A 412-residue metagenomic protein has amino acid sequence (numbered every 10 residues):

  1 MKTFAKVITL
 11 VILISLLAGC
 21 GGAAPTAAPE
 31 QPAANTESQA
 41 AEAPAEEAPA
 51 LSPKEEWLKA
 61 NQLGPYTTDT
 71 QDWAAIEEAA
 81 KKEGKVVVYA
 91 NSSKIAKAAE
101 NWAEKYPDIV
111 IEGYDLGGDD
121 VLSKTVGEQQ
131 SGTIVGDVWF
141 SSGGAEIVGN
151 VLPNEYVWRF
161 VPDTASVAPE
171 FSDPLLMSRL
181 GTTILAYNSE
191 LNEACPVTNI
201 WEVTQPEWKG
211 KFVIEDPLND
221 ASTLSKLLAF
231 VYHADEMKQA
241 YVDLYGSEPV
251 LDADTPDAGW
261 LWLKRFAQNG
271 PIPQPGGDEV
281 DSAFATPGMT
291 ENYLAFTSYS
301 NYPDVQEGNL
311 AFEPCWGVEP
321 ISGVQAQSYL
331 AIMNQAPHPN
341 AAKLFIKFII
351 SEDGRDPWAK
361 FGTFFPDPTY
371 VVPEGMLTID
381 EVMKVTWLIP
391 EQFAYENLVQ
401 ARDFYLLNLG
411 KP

Functional and structural regions predicted by a protein language model:
M1-E83, P412: Short, low-complexity disordered leader/linker segments with a strong preference for bacterial N-terminal type II
A79-K81, S131-I134, V151-L152, L176-L180 (+5 more regions): Extracellular/periplasmic catalytic domains that process cell-envelope and extracellular macromolecules
V88, G132-S141, P273, T290-S298 (+1 more regions): Paired acidic/hydrophobic, glycine-rich loop segments that form the ligand-binding mouth/hinge of periplasmic-binding
Y89-E100, E112-V126, I134-A285: Extracytoplasmic ligand-binding site segments that recognize negatively charged/polar headgroups
A145-N150, N292-F312: A ligand-binding cleft/hinge motif common to bilobed small-molecule-binding domains
V167-P169, L180-T183, W262-F266, G308-N334: Periplasmic-binding protein-like
G323-Q392: Mature extracytoplasmic/periplasmic domains
K384-P412: Tryptophan-rich aromatic "cage" segments
